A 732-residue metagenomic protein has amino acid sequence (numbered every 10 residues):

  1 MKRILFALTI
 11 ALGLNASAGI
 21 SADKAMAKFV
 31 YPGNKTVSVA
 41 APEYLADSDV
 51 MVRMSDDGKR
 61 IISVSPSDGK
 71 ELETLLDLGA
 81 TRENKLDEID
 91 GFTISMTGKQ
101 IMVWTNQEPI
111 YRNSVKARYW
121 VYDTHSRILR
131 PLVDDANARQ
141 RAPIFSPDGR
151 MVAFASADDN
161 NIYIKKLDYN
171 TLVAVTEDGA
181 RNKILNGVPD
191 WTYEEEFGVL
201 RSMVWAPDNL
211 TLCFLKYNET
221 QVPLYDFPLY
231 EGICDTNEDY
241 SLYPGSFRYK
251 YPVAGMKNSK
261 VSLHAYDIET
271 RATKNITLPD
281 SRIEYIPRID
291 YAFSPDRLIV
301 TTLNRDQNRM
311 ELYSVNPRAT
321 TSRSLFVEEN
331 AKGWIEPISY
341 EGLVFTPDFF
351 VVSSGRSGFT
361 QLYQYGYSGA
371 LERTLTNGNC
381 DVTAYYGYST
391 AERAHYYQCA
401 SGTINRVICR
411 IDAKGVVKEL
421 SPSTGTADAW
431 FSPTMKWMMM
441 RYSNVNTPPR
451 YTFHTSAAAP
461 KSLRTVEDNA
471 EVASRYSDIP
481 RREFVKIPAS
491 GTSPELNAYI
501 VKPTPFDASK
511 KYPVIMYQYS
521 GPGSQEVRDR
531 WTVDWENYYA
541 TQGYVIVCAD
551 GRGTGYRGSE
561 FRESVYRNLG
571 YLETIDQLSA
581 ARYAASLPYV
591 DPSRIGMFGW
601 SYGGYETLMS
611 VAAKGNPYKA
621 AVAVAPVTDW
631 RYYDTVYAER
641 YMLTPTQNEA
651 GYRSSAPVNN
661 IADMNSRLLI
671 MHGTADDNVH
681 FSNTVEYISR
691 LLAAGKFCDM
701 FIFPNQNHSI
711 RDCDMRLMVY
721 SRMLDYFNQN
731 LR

Functional and structural regions predicted by a protein language model:
F29-Y31, T74-K85, V173-E195, P252-A254 (+6 more regions): Surface-exposed loop and turn segments in beta-propeller and other repeat-based domains that flank or scaffold
T36-E43, S48-D49, R53-I61, E71-T74 (+16 more regions): Non-catalytic accessory segments flanking enzyme active sites
V52-G58, S63-P66, T93-I94, M102-N113 (+16 more regions): Beta-strand C-termini and the immediately following turn/loop, strongest in propeller blades
P66-D68, D123-R127, K166-N170, D267-R271 (+4 more regions): Short loop/turn segments that connect beta-strands within beta-propeller blades
K70-E108, A136-R139, E329-K332: Blade-loop segments of beta-propeller domains
N106-Y111, V115-R118, V175-M203, T211-N275 (+2 more regions): Predominantly five- to eight-bladed beta-propeller fold
L215-E372: Beta-propeller domains
P295, T301, T426-R732: Serine-hydrolase catalytic core recognition
